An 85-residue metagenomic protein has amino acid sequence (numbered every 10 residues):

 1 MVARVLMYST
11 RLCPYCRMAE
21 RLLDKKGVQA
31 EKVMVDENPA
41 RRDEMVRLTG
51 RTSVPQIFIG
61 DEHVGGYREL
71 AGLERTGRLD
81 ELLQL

Functional and structural regions predicted by a protein language model:
M1, R42-V46: Short secondary-structure transition/capping segments
M1-Q29: Local sequence-structure signature of Cys/Sec-based thiol-disulfide redox active-site neighborhoods
Y15, E44, Q56, G66-E69: Residue-level recognition of specific faces of alpha-helices
V28-R41: Thiol-based oxidoreductase modules, predominantly thioredoxin-like and allied folds used for disulfide exchange
E31, S53-V54, E81: A local structural micro-motif
R47-S53: Thiol/disulfide oxidoreductase modules built on the thioredoxin-like
I59-L85: Non-catalytic, surface beta->alpha helical segment in thiol-disulfide oxidoreductase systems
